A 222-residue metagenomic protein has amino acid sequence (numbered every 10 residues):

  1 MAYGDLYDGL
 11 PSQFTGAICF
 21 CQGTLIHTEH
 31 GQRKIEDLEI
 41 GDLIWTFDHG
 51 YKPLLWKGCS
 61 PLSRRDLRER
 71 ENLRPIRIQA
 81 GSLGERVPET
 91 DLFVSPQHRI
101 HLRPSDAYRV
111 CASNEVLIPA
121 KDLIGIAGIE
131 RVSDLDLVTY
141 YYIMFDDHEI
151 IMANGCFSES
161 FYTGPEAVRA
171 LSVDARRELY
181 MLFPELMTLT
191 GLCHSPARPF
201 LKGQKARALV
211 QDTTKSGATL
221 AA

Functional and structural regions predicted by a protein language model:
Y3-D5, G9-F20, T28, R33 (+1 more regions): Sequence-level preference for short, compositionally simple segments enriched in small aliphatic or small polar residues
C21-H30, W45-R177: Long beta-strand-rich cores associated with HINT superfamily self-processing modules
E36-L43: Structural motif
